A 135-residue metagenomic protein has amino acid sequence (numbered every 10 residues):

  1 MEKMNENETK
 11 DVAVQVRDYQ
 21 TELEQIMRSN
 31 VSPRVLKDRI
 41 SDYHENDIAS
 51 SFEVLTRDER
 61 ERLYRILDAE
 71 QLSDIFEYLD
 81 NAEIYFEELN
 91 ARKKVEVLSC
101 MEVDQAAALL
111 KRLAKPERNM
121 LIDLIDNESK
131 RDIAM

Functional and structural regions predicted by a protein language model:
E2-M135: Hydrophobic packing positions in regular secondary-structure scaffolds
